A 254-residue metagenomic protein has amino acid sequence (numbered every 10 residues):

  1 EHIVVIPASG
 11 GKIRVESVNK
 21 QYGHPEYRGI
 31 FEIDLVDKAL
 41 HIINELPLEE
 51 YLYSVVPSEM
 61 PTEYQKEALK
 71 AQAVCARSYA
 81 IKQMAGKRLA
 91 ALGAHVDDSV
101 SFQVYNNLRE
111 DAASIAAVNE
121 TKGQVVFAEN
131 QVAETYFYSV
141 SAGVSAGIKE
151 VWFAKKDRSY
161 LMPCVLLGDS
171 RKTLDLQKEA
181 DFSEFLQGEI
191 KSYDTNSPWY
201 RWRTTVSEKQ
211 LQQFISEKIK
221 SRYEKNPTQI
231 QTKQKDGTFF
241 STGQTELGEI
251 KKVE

Functional and structural regions predicted by a protein language model:
E1-E254: Conserved, single-site charged/polar hotspot
